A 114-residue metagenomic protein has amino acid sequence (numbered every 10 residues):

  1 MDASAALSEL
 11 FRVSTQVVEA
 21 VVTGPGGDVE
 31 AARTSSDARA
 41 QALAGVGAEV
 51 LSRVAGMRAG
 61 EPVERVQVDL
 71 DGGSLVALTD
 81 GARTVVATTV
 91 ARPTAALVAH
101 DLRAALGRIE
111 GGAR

Functional and structural regions predicted by a protein language model:
M1-R114: Non-catalytic interaction/Regulatory regions outside core domains
